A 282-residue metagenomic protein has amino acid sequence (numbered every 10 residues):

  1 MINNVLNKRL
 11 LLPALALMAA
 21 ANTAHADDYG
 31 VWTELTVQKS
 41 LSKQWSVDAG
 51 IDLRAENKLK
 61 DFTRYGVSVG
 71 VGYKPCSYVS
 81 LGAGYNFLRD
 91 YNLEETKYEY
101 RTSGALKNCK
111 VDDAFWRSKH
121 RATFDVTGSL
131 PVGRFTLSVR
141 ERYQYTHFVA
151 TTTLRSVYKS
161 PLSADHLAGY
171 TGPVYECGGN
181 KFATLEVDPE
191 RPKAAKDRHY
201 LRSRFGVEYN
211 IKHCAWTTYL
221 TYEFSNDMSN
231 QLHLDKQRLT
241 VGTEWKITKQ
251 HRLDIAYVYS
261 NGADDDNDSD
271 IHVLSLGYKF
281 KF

Functional and structural regions predicted by a protein language model:
A26-N92: Start-of-domain marker
D28, L59-Y65, L93-Y100, A150-V157 (+2 more regions): Outer-membrane beta-barrel translocator domains and adjoining extracellular loop/strand segments of Gram-negative
Y29-V31, T63-Y65, S118-A122, A194-L201 (+2 more regions): Residues that define the transmembrane beta-barrel architecture of outer-membrane proteins
L35-K39, V69-Y73, F124-G128, Y143 (+3 more regions): Residues on the lipid-exposed face of transmembrane beta-strands in outer-membrane beta-barrel proteins
Q44-A49, S77-A83, G133-L137, H213-T218 (+1 more regions): Repeated loop/turn-to-beta-strand initiation elements of outer-membrane beta-barrel proteins
I51-N57, Y85-Y91, S118, L130-V132 (+4 more regions): Transmembrane beta-strands of outer-membrane beta-barrel pores
G72-R202, I271: Outer-membrane pore/translocation modules
L234-F282: Predominantly the C-terminal beta-signal and adjacent terminal strand-loop region of outer-membrane beta-barrel
